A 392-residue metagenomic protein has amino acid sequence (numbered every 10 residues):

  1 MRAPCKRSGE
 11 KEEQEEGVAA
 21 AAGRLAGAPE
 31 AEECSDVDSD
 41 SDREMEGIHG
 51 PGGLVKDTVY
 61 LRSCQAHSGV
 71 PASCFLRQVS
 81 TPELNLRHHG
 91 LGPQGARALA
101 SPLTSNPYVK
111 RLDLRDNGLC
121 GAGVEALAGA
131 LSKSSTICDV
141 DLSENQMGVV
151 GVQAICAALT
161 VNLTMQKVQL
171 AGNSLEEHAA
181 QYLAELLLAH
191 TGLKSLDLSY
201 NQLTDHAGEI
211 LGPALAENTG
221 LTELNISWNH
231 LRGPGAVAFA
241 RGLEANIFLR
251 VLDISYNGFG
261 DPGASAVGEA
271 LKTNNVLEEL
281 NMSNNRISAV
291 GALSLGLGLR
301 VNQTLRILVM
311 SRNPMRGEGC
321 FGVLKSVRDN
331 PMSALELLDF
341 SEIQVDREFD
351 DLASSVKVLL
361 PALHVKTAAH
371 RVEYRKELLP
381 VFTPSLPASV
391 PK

Functional and structural regions predicted by a protein language model:
M1-K392: Leucine-rich tandem repeat or coiled-coil scaffolds
